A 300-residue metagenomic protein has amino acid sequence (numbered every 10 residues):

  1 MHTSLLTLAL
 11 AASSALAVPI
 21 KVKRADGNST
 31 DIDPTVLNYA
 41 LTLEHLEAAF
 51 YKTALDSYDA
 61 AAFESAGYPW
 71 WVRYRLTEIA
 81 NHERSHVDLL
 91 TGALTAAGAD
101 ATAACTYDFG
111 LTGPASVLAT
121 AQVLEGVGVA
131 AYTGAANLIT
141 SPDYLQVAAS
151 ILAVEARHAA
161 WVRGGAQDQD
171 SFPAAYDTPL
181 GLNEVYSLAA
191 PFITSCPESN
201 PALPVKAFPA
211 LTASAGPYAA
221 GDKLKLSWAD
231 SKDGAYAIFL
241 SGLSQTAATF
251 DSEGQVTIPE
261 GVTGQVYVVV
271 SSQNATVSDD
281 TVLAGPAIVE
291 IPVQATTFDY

Functional and structural regions predicted by a protein language model:
M1-D26: Fungal secretory targeting signals
K21-Y300: All-alpha RGS (Regulator of G-protein Signaling) helical domain and cognate RGS-like helical scaffolds
